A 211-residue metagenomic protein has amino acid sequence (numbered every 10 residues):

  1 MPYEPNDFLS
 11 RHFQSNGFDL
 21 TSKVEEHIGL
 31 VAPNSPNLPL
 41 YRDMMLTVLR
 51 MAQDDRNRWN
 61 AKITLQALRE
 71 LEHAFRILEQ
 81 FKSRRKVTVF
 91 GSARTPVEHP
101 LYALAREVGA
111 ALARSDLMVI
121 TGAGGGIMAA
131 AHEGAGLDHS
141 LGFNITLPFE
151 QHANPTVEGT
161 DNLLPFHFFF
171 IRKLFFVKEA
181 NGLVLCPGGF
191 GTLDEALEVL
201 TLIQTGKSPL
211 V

Functional and structural regions predicted by a protein language model:
P2-I145: Glycine-rich beta-alpha loop segments
S92-T95, P148, G188-G191: Short glycine-rich anion-binding loops that position phosphate/pyrophosphate groups of nucleotides and phosphorylated
E98-L101, L193-L197: Glycine/threonine-rich flexible loop motifs
G109, V199-L200: Histidine-anchored nucleotide/phosphate-binding helix
D116-A123, A180-T192: A short, small-residue-rich loop immediately preceding and capping a beta-strand
G126-P187: Acidic/glycine-enriched connector segments
H132-E133, A196-E198: Short amphipathic alpha-helical segments
L202-L210: Arginine/glycine-rich "motif VI" loop of SF2 helicases in the C-terminal RecA-like domain
